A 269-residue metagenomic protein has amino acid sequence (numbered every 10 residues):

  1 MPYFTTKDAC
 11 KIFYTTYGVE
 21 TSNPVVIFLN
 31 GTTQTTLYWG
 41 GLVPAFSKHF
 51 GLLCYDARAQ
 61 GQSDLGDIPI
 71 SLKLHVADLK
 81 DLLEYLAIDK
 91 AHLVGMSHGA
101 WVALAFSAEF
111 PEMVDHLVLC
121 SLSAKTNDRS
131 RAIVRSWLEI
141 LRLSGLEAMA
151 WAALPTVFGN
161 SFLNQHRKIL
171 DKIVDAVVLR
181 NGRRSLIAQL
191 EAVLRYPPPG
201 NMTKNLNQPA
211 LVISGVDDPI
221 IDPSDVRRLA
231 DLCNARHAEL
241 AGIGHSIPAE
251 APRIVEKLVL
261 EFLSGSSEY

Functional and structural regions predicted by a protein language model:
D8-I68: Conserved HGGG/HGGXW glycine-rich cap/lid loop of the alpha/beta-hydrolase fold
G41-P44, L53-M96, K257: Active-site loop/oxyanion-hole signature of alpha/beta-hydrolase fold enzymes
G95, G99, A103: Gly/Ala-rich beta-loop-alpha elbow adjacent to hydrolase catalytic centers
L104, A108-E109, V114-S144: Flexible "cap/lid" loop of the alpha/beta hydrolase fold
D128-A132, E147-K204: Conserved alpha/beta-hydrolase catalytic His-Asp/Glu region
L206, V212-S214, D218: Short beta-strand/loop motif that positions the catalytic acidic residue of the alpha/beta-hydrolase fold
P219-D225: Conserved alpha/beta-hydrolase "acid-adjacent" motif
I243-E256: Catalytic histidine-centered segment of alpha/beta-hydrolase-like enzymes
